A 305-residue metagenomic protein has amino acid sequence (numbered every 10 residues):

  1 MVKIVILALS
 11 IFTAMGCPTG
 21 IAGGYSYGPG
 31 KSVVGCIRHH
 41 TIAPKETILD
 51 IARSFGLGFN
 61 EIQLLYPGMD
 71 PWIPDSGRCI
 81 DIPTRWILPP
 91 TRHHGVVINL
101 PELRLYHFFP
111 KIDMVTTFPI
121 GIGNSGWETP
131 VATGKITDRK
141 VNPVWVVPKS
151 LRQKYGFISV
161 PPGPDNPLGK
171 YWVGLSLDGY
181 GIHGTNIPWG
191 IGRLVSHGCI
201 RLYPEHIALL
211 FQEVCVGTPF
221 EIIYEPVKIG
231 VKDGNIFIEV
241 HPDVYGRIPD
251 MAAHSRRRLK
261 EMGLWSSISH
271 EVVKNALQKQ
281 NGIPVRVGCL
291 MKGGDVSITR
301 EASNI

Functional and structural regions predicted by a protein language model:
V5-G16: Bacterial N-terminal signal peptides
G20-V34, F59-V96, F220: Extracellular LysM carbohydrate-binding repeats and other cell-envelope/extracellular binding modules
G24-G56: Primarily a LysM-type cell-wall glycan-binding module
A43-I73, M114: LysM (lysin motif) carbohydrate-binding repeats in extracellular/periplasmic proteins that recognize
W86-G190, L209-Q212, V240-I305: Gly/Pro-biased beta-strand-loop elements
D178-V227: Flexible, glycine-rich surface segments
E221-E239: Charge-dense polyanion-binding interfaces
